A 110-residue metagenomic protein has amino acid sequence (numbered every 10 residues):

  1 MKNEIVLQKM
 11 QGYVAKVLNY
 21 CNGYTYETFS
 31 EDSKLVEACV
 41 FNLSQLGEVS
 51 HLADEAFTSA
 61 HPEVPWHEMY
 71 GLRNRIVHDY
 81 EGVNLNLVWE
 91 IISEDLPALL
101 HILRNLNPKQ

Functional and structural regions predicted by a protein language model:
M1-Q110: Solvent-exposed interaction patches of small proteins and small membrane subunits
